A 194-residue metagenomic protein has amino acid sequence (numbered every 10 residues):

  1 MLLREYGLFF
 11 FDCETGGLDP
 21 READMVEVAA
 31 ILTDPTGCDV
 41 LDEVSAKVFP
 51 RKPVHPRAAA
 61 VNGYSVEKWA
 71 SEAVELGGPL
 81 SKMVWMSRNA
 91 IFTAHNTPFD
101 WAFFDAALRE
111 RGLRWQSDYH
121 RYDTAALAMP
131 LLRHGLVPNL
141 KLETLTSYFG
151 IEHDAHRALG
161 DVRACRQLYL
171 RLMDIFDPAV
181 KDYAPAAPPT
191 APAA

Functional and structural regions predicted by a protein language model:
M1-A102, L113, D118, E143-F149 (+2 more regions): Conserved non-catalytic scaffold segment of RNase H-like nuclease domains
P20-E22, S71, F103-F104, L108 (+2 more regions): Short, function-defining helix-loop hinge/capping sites that tune catalysis or transport
A30-L32, R114, D118, P130 (+3 more regions): A generic membrane alpha-helix/interface feature
V40-L41, N89, A126-M129, L172: A short, structure-level motif marking secondary-structure boundaries and short turns
N62, L108-R111, L131-G135, F149: A broad structural signal for alpha-helix termini and local helix breaks/kinks
K82, F103-A107, A126: Non-catalytic alpha-helical scaffold/packing segments enriched in small hydrophobic residues
I91-P98, A102-L108, V137-A194: Acidic, Mg2+-coordinating catalytic module of metal-dependent nucleases/exonucleases that use a two-metal-ion mechanism
R121-V137: Short alpha-helix plus adjacent loop in nuclease-associated cores
